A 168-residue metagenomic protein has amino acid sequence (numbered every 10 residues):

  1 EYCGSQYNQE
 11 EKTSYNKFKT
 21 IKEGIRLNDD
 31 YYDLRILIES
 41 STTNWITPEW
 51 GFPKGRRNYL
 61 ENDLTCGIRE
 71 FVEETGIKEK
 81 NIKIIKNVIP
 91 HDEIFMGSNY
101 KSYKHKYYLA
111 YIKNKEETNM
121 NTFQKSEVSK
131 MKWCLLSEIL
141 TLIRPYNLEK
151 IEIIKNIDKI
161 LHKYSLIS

Functional and structural regions predicted by a protein language model:
E1-G51, G55-S168: Unchanged
